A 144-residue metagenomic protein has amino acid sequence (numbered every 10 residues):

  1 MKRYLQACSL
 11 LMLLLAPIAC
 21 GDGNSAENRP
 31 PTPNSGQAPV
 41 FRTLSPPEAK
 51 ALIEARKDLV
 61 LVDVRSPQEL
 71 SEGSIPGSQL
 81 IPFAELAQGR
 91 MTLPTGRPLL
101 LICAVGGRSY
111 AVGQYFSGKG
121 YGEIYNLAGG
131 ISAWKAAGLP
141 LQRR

Functional and structural regions predicted by a protein language model:
K2-S9, L13-D58, P67-P98, G107-R144: Rhodanese-like catalytic fold shared by cysteine-dependent sulfurtransferases and DSP/PTP-type phosphatases
L61-D63: Hydrophobic beta-strand scaffold positions of dinucleotide-using enzymes
I102: Short, surface-exposed ligand- or partner-binding patches at beta-edge/loop junctions that are enriched in aromatics
